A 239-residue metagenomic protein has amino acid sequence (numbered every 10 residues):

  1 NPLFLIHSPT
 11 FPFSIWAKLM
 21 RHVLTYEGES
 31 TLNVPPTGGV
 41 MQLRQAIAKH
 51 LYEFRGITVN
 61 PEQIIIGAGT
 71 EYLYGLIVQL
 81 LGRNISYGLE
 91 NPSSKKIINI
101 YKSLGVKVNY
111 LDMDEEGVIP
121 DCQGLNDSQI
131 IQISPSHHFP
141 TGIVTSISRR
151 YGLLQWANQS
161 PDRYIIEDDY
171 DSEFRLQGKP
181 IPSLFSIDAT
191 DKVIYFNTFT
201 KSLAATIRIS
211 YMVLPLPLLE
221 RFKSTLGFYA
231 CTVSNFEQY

Functional and structural regions predicted by a protein language model:
N1-R21, G227-V233: N-terminal basic, amphipathic alpha-helical segments
L3-L5, S134-H138, T200, L226: Short, histidine-centered active-site or binding-site loop motifs used for metal coordination, general acid-base
S8-P12, F139-T141, E173-F174, A205: Short catalytic/ligand-binding loop motif for oxyanion handling, primarily in non-cytosolic enzymes, centered on
M20-P161, E173, K179-I187, I194: Conserved core of the PLP fold type I
D168-D169: Walker B catalytic acidic pair
I194-Y239: PLP-dependent aminotransferase class I/II
